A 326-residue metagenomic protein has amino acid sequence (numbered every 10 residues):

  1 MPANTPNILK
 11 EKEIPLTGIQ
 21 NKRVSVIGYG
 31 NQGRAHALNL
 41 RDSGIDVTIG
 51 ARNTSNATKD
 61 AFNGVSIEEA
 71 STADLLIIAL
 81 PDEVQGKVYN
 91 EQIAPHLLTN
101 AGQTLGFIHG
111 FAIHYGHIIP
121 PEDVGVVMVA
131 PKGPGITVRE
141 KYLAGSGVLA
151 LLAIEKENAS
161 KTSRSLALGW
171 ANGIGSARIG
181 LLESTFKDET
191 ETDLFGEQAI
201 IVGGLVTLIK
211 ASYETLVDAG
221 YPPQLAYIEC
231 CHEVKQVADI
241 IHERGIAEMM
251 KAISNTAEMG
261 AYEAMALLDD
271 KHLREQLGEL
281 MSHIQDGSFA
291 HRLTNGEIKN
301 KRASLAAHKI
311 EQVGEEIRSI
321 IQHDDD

Functional and structural regions predicted by a protein language model:
P2, Y221-D326: NAD(P)-dependent Rossmann-like dehydrogenase/reductase catalytic/cofactor-binding core
P2-K59: NAD(P)+-binding Rossmann beta1-loop-alpha1 motif at the extreme N-terminus of oxidoreductases
I45, L97-Q103, E122-V124: A short helix->loop->beta-strand "cap" motif at the edges of active sites that frequently abuts
A61-A73: Short acidic low-complexity segments
A70-H117: Rossmann-fold NAD(P) dinucleotide-binding segment
G106-Q198: Rossmann-fold dinucleotide-binding core
R164-S165, N172-A219, Q224-H242: Active-site-proximal catalytic alpha-helix in oxidoreductases
